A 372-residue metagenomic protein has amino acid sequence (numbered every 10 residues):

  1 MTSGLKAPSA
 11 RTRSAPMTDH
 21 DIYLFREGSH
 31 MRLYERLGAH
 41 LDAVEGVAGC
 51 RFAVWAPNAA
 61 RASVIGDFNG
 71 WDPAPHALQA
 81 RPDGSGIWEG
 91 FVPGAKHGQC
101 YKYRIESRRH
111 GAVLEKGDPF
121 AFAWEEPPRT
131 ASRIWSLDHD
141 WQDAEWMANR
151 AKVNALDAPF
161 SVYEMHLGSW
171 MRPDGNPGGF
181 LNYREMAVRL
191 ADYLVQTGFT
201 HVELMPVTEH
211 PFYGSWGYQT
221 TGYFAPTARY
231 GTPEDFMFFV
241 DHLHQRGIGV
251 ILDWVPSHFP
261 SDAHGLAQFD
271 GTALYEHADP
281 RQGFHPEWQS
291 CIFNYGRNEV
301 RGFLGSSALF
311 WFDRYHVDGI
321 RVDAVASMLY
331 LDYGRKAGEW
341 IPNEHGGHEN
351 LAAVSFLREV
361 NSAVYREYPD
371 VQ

Functional and structural regions predicted by a protein language model:
M1-G49, P82-E164, S169-F180, E185: The feature marks proteins involved in alpha-glucan
W55-A62, W71: Short proline/glycine-enriched turn/loop motifs at strand-loop junctions of beta-rich domains
A62-V64, Y101: Short beta-strand elements bearing conserved aromatic residues within extracellular beta-rich modules
D67-D72, R108: Change "in extracellular beta-sheet-rich domains … of secreted and cell-surface proteins" to "in beta-sheet-rich domains
P73-S85: Short, acidic Ser/Thr/Gly-rich low-complexity loop/linker segments typical of extracellular and cell-surface proteins
P128, H316-D318, G338-Q372: Conserved alpha/beta catalytic core and glycan-binding cleft of carbohydrate-active enzymes
W146-D157, H166-E349: Substrate-binding/active-site clefts of carbohydrate-active enzymes
